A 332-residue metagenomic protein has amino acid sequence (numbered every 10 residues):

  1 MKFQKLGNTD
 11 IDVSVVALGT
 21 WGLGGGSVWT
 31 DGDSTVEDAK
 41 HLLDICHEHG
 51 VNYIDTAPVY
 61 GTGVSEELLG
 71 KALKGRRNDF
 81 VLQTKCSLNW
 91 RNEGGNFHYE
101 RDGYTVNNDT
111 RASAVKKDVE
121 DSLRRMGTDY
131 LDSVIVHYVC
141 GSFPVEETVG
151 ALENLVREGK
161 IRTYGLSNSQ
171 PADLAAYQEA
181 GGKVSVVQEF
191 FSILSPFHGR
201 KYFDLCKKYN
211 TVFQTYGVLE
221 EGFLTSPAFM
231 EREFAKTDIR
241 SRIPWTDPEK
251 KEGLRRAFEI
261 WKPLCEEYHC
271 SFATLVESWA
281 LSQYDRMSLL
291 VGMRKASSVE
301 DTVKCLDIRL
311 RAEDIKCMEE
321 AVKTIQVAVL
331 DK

Functional and structural regions predicted by a protein language model:
M1-V81: N-terminal binding-site loop/beta-alpha segment at the start of enzyme catalytic domains that lines or forms
F3, V139-I325, V329: Beta/alpha (TIM)-barrel catalytic core signal, keyed to glycine-rich beta->alpha loops juxtaposed to Asp/Glu that bind
T9-D31, K85-T105, I135: N-terminal small/glycine-rich loop or linker at the start of catalytic domains across soluble metabolic enzymes
G32-C46, N108-M126, Q170-A175: Short, acidic/polar
I45, H49, R125-M126, G159 (+1 more regions): Structural motif
A72-R77, L123-G127, V156, Q178-G181: Acidic (Asp/Glu)-rich catalytic clusters
G103-A114, S241-K251: A short acidic, glycine-rich active-site loop that binds or catalyzes chemistry on phosphate/adenosine moieties
L123-S142: Active-site groove signature of glycoside hydrolases
